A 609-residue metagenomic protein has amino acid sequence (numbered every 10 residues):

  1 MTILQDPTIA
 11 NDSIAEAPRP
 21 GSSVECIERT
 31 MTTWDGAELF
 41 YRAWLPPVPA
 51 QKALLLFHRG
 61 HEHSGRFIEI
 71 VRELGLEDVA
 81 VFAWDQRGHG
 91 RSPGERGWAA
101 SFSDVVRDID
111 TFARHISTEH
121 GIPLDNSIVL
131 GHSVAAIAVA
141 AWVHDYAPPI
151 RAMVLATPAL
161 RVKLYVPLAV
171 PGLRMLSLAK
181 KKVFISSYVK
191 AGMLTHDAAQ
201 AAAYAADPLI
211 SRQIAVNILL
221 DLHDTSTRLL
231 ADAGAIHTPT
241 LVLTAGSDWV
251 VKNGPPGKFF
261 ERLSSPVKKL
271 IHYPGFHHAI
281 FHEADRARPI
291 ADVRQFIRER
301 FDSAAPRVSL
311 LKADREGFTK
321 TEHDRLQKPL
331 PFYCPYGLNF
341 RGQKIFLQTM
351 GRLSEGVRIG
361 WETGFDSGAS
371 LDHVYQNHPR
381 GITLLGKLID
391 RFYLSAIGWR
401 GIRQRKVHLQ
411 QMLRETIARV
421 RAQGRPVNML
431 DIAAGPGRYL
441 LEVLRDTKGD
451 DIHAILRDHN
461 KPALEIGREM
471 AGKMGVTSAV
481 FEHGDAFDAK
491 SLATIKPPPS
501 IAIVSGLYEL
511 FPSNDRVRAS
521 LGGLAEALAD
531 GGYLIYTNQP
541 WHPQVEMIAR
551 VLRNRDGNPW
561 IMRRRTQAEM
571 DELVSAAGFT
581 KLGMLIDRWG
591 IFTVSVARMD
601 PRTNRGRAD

Functional and structural regions predicted by a protein language model:
M1-T32, A37-P46: An N-terminal hydrophobic leader/cap segment in hydrolases
H61-S64, G90-P123, P289: Catalytic nucleophile-loop/oxyanion-hole region of alpha/beta-hydrolase and closely related hydrolase-like folds
V71-G94: Conserved alpha/beta-hydrolase
I236, V242-T244: Short beta-strand/loop motif that positions the catalytic acidic residue of the alpha/beta-hydrolase fold
I271-K320: Catalytic active-site module of serine/aspartate enzymes centered on a nucleophile-bearing elbow/loop
P335-V420: Conserved Class I S-adenosyl-L-methionine-dependent methyltransferase catalytic core
R518-D530: A short glycine-rich, Lys/Arg-flanked "PGG" loop and its adjoining helix->strand segment in the class I
G531-N538: Conserved beta-strand signature within the Rossmann-like core of class I S-adenosyl-L-methionine
